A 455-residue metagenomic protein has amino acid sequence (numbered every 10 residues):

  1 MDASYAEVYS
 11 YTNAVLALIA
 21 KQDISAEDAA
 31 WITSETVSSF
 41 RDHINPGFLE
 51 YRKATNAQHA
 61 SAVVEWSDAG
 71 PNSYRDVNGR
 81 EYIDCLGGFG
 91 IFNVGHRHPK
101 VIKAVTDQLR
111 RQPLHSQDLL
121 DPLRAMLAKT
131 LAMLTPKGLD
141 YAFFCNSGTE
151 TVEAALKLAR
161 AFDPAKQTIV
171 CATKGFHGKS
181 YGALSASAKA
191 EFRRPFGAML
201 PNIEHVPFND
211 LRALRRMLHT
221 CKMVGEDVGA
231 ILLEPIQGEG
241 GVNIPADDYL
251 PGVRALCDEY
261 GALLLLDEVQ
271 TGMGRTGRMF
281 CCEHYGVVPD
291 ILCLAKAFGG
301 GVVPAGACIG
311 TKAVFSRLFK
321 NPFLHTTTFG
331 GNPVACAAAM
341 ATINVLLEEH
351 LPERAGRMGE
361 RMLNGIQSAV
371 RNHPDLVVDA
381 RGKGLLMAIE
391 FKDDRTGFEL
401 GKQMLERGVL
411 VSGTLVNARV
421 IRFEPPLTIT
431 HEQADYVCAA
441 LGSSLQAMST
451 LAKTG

Functional and structural regions predicted by a protein language model:
D2-G455: Conserved N-terminal phosphate-binding loop of PLP-dependent enzymes in the Aspartate aminotransferase
